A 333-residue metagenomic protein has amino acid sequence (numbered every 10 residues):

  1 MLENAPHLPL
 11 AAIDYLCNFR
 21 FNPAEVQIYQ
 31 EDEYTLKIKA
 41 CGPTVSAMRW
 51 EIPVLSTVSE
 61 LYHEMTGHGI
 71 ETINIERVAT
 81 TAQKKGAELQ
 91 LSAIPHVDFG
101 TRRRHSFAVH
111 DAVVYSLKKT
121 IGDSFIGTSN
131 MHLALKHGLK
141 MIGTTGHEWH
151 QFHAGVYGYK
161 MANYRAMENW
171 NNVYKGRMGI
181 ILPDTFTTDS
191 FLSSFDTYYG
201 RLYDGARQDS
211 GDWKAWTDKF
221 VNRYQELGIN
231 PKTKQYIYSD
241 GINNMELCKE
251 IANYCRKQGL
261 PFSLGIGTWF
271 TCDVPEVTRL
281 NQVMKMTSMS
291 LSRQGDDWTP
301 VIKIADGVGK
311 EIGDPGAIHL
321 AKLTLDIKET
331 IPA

Functional and structural regions predicted by a protein language model:
M1-A162, N171-N172, V283-A333: Ordered alpha/beta subdomains of enzyme catalytic regions
H137, I142-A333: Glycine-rich phosphate/ribose-binding loops and adjacent secondary-structure elements that form binding surfaces
